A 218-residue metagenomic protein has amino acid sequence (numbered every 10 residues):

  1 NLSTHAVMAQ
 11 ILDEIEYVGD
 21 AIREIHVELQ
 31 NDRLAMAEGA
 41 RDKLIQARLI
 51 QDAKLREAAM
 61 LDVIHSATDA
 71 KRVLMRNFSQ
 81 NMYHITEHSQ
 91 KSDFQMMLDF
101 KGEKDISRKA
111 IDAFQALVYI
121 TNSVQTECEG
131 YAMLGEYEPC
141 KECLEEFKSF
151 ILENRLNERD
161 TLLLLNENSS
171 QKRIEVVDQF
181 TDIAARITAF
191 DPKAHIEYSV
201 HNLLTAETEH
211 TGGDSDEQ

Functional and structural regions predicted by a protein language model:
N1-E28, I183-L203, E207: Membrane-inserting effector segments that mediate pore formation, membrane fusion, or transient membrane insertion
T4-H65: Amphipathic, membrane-active segments
A40-K43, A47-Q218: Long, helix-rich, hydrophobic modules that act as membrane-proximal anchors or helical bundle/coiled-coil regulators
